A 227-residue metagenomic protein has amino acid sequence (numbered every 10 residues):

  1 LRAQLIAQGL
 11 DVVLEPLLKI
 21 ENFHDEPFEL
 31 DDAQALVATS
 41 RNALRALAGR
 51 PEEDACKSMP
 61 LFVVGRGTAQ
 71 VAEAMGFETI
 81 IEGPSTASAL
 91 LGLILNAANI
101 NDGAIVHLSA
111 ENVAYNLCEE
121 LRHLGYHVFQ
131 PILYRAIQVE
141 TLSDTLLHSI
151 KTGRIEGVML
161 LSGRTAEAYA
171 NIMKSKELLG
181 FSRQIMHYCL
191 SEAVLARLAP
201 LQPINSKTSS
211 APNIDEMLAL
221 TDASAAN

Functional and structural regions predicted by a protein language model:
L1-N227: Signature of uroporphyrinogen-III synthase
